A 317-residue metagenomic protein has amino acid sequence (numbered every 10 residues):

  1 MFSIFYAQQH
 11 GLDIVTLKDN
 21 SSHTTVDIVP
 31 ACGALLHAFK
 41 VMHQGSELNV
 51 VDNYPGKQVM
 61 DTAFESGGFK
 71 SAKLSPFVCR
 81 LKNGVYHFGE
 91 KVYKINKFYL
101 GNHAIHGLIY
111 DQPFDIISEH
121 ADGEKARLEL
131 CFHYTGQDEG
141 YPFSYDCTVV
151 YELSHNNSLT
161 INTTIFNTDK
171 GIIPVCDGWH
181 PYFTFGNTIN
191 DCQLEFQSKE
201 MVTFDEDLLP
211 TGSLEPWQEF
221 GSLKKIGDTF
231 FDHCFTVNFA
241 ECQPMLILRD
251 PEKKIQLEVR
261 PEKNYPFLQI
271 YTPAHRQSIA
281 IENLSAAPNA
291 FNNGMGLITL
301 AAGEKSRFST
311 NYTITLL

Functional and structural regions predicted by a protein language model:
M1-I95, E241-K263, F308-L316: Beta-strand-rich N-terminal accessory domains
M1-Q9, K18, H87, K91-V92 (+1 more regions): Extended, loop-rich substrate-binding clefts of extracytoplasmic carbohydrate-active enzymes
L17-N20, V26-P30, F39, F132-G186: Acidic, contiguous internal or C-terminal segments within carbohydrate-active enzymes that form a structured patch used
K94, G171-P174, Y182-E262: Active-site/ligand-binding surface loops and adjacent short beta/alpha elements that line catalytic pockets across
H103-E119, F220, K225-G296: Acidic/His-leaning functional-site neighborhoods
T148-V150, M295-L300: Beta-strand-rich interaction surfaces with strong enrichment in secreted/lumenal proteins
A302-K305: Solvent-exposed, conformationally flexible loop/turn segments
